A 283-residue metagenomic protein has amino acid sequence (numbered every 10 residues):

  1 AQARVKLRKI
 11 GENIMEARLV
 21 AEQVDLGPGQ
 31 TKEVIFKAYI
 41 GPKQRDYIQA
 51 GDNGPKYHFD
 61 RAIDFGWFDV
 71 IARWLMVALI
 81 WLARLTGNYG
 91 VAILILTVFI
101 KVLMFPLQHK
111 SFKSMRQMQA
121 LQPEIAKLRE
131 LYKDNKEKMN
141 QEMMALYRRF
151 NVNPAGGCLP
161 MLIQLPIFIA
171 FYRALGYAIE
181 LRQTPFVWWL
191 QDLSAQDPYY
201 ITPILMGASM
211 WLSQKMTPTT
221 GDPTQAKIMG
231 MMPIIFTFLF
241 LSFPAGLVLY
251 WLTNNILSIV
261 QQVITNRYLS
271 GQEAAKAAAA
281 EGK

Functional and structural regions predicted by a protein language model:
A1-N13: A contiguous, surface-exposed recognition patch within enzymatic or periplasmic domains that forms
G11-K283: Helix-loop-helix
